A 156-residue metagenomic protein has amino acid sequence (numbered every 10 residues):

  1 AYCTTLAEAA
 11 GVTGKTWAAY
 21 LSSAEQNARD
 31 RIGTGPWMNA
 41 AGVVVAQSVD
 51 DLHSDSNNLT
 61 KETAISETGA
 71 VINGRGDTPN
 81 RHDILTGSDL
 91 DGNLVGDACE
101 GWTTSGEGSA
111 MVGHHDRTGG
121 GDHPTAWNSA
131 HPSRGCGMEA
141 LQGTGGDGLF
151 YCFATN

Functional and structural regions predicted by a protein language model:
A1-N156: Secreted/extracellular ectodomain signature
